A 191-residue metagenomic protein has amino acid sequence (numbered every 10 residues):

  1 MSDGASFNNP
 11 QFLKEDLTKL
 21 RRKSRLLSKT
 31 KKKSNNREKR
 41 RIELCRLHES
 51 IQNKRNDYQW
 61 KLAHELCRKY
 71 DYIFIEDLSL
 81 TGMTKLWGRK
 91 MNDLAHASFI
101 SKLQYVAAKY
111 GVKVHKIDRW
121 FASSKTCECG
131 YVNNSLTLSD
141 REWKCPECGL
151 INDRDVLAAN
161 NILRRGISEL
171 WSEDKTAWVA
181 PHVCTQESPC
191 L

Functional and structural regions predicted by a protein language model:
M1-I100, W171-L191: Substrate-contacting helices/loops that form the catalytic groove of nucleic-acid and nucleotide-polymer processing
K90, L94-L191: Positively charged, low-complexity nucleic-acid-binding target-recognition regions
